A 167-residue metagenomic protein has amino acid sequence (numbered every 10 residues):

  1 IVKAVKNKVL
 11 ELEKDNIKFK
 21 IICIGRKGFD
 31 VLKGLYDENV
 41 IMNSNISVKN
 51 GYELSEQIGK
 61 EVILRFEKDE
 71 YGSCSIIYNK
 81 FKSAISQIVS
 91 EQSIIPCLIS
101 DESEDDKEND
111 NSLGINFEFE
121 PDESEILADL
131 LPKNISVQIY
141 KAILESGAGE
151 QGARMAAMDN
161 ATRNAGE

Functional and structural regions predicted by a protein language model:
I1-E167: C-terminal beta-strand-loop-alpha-helix "lid" module of Rossmann-like NAD(P)-dependent dehydrogenases
